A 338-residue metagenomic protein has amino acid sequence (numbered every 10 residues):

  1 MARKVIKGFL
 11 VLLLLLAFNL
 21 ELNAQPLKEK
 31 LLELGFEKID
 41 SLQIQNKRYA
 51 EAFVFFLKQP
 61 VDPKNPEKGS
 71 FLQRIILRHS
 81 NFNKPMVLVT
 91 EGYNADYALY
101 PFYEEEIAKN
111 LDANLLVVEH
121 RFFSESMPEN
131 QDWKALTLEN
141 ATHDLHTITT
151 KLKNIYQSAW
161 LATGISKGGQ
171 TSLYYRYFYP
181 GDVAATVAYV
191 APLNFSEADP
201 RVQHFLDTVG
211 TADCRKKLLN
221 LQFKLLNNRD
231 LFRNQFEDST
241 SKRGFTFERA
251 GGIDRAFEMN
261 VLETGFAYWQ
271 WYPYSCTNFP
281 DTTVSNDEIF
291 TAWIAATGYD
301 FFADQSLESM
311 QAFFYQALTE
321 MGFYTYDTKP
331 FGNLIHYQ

Functional and structural regions predicted by a protein language model:
M1-L27, V190, L206-K217: Bacterial Sec-dependent N-terminal signal peptides
A24-A113: Catalytic-loop region of hydrolases
A108-S126: Conserved alpha/beta-hydrolase
A135-N154: Alpha/beta-hydrolase active-site loop
Y156-S166: Alpha/beta-hydrolase fold nucleophile elbow
G164-G168, S172, R176: Gly/Ala-rich beta-loop-alpha elbow adjacent to hydrolase catalytic centers
D182-F247: A catalytic-pocket lid/entrance helix-loop region that shapes and gates access to the active site across common
S239-Q338: Alpha/beta-hydrolase fold active-site neighborhood
